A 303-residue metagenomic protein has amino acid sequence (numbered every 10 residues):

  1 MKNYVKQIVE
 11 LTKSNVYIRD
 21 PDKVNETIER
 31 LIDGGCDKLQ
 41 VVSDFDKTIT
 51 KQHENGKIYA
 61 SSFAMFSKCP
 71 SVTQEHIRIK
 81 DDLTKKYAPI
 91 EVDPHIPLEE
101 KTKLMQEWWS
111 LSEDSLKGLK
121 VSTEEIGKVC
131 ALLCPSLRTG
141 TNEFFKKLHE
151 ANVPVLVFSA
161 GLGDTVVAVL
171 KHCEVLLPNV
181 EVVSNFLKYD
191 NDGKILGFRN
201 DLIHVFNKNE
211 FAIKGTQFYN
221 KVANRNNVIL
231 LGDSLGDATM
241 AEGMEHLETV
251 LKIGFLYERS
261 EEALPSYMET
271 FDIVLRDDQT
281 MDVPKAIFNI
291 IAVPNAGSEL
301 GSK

Functional and structural regions predicted by a protein language model:
M1-K13, L132-L156, G161-K303: C-terminal cap/substrate-recognition subdomain and adjoining C-terminal extension of metal-dependent phosphatase-like
M1-N191, Y267, F271: Alpha-helical substrate-recognition element adjacent to the catalytic core
